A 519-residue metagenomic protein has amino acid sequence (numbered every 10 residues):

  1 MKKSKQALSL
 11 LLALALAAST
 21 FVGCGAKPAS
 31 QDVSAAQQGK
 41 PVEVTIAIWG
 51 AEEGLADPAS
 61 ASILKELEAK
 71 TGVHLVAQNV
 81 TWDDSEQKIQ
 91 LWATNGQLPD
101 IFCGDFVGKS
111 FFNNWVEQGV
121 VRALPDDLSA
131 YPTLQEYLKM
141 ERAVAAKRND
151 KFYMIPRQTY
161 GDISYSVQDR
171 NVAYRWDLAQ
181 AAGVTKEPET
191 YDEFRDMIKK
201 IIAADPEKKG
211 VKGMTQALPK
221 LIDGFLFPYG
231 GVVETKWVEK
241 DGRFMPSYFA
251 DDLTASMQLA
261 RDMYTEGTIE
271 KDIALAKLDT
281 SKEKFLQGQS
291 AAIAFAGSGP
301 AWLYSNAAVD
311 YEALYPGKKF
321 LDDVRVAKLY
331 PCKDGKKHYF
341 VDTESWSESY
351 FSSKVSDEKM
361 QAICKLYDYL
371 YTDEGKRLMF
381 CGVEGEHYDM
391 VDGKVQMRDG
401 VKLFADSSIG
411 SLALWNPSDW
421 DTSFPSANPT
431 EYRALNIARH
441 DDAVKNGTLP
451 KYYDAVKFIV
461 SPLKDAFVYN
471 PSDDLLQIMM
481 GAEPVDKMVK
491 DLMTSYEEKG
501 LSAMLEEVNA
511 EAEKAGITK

Functional and structural regions predicted by a protein language model:
M1-A7: Positively charged n-region of N-terminal signal peptides that target proteins for export
A7-L12, L16, T20-K519: Extracytoplasmic/secretory soluble proteins
